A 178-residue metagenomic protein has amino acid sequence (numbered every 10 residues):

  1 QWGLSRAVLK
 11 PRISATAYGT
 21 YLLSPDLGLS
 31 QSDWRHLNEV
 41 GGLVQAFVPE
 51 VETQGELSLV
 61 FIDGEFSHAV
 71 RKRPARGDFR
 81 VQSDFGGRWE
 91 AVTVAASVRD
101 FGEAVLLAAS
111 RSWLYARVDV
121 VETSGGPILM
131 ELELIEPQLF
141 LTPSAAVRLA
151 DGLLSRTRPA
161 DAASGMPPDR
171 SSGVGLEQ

Functional and structural regions predicted by a protein language model:
Q1-T20: A conserved helix-loop-beta module that forms one wall/lid of the active-site cleft in ATP-utilizing catalytic domains
L4, F61-I62, Y115, F140: Tryptophan-centered motif/residue detector
L9, V118, M130-L132: Active-site flanking residues adjacent to catalytic metal/cofactor-binding acidic residues
T16-R111, V121, I128: Phosphate-binding site of ATP-dependent enzymes
S110-W113, E122-Q178: C-terminal active-site "lid" helix and adjoining low-complexity regulatory extension at the edge of ATP-using catalytic
